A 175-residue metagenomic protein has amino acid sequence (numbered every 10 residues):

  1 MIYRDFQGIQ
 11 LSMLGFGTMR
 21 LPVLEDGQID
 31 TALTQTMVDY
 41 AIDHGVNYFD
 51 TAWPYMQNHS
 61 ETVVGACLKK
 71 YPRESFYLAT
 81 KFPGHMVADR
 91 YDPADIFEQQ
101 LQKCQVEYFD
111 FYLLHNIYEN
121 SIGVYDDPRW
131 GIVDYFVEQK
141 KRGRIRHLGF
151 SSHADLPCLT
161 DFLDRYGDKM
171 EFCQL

Functional and structural regions predicted by a protein language model:
M1-F76, Y135, K141: N-terminal binding-site loop/beta-alpha segment at the start of enzyme catalytic domains that lines or forms
M1-Q10, P83-A94: Generic structural signal for short, solvent-exposed loop/turn connectors between secondary structure elements
Y3, L11-G15, N47-Y48, S75-K81 (+3 more regions): Structural preference for beta-strand elements that scaffold enzyme active sites
P22, W53-Y55, F82-V87, Y118-E119: Short histidine/acidic/glycine/proline-rich micro-motifs that form metal- and phosphate-coordinating active-site loops
E25, V87-L175: Glycine/proline-rich, positively charged, aromatic-decorated active-site loop/lid region on the catalytic face
T31-T36, A66-K69, G84, R129 (+2 more regions): Solvent-exposed, non-transmembrane amphipathic alpha-helical segments
M37, A79-F82, I117, S121-I122: Contiguous hydrophobic segments
